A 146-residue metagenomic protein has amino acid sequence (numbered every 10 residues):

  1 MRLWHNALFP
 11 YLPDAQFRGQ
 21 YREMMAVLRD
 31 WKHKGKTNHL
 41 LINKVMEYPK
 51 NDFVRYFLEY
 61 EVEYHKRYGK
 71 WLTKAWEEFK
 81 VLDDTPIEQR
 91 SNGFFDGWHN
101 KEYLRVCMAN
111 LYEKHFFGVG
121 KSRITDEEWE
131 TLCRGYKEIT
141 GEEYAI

Functional and structural regions predicted by a protein language model:
M1-N38, I42-I146: Sequence termini and other peripheral, non-core segments
